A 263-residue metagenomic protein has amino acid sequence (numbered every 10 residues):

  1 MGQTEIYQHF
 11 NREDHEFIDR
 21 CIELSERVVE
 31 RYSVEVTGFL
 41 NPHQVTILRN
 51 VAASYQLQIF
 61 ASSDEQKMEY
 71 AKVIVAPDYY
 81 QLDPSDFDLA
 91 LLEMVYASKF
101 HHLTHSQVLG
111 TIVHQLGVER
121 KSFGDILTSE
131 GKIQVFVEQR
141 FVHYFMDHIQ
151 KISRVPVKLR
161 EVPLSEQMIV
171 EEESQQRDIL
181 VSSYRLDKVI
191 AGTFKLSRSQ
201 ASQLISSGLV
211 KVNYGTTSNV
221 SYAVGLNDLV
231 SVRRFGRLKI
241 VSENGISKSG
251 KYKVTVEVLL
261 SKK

Functional and structural regions predicted by a protein language model:
M1-D187, T193, T216, G236-K263: Ferredoxin-like alpha/beta domains used as RNA- or RNAP-binding modules
L180-L226, S242: A basic, amphipathic helix-loop patch mediating RNA/tRNA/ribosome contacts
